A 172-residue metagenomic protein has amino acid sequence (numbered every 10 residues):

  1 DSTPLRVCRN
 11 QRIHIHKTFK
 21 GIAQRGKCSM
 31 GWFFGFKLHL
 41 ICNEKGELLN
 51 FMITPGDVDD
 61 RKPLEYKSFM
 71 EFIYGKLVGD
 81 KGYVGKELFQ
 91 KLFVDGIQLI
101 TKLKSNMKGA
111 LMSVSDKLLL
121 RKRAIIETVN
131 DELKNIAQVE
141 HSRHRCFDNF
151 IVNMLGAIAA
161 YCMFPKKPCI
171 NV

Functional and structural regions predicted by a protein language model:
D1-S105, I158: Polybasic low-complexity intrinsically disordered regions
C28-G31, R143-M154: Structural motif
D60, K122, I151, L155: Hydrophobic (often cysteine-bearing) scaffold residues that line and stabilize catalytic clefts of nucleotide/cofactor
K76, K81-C146: Helix-centered, glycine/charged polyanion-binding patches within enzymatic domains that contact phosphate-containing
N149-V172: Charged phosphate-binding loop/patch that engages nucleotide di/tri-phosphates or the phosphate backbone of nucleic
